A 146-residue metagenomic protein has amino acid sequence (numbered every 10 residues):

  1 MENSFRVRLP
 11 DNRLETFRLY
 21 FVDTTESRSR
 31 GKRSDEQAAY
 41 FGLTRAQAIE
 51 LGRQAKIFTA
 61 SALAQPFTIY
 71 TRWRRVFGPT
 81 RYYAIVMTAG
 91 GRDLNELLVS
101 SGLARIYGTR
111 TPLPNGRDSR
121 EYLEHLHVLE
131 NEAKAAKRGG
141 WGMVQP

Functional and structural regions predicted by a protein language model:
M1-P146: Small beta-barrel nucleic-acid-binding modules, primarily SNase/OB-fold domains and secondarily Tudor-like barrels
